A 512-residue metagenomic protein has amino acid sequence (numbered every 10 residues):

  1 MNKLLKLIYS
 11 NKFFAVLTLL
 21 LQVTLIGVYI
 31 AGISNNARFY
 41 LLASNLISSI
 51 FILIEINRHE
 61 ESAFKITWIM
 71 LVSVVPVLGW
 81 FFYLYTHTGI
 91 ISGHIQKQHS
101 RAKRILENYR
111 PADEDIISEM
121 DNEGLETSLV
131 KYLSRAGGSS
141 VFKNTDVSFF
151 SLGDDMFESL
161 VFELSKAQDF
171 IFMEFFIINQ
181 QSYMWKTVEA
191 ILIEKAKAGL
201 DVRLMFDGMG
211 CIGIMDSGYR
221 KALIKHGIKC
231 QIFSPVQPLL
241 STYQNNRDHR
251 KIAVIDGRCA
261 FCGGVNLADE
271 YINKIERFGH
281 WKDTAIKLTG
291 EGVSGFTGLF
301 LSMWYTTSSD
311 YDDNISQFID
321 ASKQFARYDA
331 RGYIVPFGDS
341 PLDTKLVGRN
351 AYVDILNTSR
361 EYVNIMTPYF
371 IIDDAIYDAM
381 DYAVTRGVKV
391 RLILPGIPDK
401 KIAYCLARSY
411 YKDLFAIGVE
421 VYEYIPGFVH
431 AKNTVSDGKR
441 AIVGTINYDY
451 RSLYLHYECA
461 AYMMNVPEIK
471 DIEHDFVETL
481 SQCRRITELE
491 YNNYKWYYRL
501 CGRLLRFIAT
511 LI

Functional and structural regions predicted by a protein language model:
M1-N350, D354, T358, Y382 (+7 more regions): N-terminal localization/anchoring segments of enzymes in phospholipid and broader phosphate metabolism
R360, I365-F370: NAD(P)-dependent dehydrogenases' Rossmann-like dinucleotide-binding region
M366-T367, L394, Y424, V443-G444: Thr-Gly-centered strand-to-loop micro-motif
Y369-V390, P395, K400: Helical hairpin unit composed of two closely spaced alpha helices linked by a short loop
D378, Y404-R408: Short glycine/threonine-rich loop-to-helix capping motif typified by GTGT followed within a few residues by an Asp-Pro
E420: Surface segments flanking catalytic/ligand-binding clefts of nucleic-acid enzymes
K432: Catalytic-core elements of nucleic-acid end-processing and repair enzymes
